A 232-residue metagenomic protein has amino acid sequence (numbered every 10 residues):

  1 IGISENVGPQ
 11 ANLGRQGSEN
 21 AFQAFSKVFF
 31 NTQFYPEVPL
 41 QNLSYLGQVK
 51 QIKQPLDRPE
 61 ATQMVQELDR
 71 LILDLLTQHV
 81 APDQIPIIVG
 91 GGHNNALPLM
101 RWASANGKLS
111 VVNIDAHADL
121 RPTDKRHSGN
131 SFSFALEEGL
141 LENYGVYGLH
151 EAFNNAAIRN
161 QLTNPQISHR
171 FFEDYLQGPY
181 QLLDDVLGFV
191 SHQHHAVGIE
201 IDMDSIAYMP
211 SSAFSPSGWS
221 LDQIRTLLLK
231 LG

Functional and structural regions predicted by a protein language model:
G2-G232: Conserved alpha-helical scaffold segments that buttress catalytic/binding sites
